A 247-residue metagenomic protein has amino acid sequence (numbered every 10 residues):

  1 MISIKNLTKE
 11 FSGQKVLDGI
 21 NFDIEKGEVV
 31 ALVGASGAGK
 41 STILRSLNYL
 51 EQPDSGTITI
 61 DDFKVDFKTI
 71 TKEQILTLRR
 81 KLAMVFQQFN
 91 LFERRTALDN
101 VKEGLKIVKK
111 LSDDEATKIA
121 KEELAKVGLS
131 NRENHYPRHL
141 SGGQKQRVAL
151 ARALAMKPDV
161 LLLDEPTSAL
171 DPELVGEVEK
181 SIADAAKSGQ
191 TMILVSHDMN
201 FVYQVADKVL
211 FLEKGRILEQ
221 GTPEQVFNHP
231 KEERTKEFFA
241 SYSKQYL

Functional and structural regions predicted by a protein language model:
N48: Helix-to-loop junction immediately C-terminal to a conserved catalytic motif
V65-A83, K187, H229-P230: ABC ATPase NBD coupling module
Y136-L140, Q144: Conserved ABC ATPase signature
A155-D159: A short, proline-enriched helix->beta-strand linker immediately N-terminal to the Walker B motif in ABC-type P-loop
L161-D164: Catalytic Walker B motif of ABC-type/P-loop ATPase nucleotide-binding domains
V202-Q204: A short, surface-exposed alpha-helical micro-motif characterized by mixed small hydrophobic and charged/polar residues
